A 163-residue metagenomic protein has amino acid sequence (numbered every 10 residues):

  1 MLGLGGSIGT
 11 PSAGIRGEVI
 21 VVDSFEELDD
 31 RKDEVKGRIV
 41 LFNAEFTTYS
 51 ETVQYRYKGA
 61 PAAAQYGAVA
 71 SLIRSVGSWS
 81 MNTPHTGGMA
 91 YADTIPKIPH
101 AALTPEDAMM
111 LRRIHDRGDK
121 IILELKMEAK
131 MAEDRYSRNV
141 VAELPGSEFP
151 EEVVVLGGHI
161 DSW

Functional and structural regions predicted by a protein language model:
M1-I39, E45-F46, E51: Noncatalytic luminal/extracellular "stalk/propeptide" segments of secretory-pathway proteins
M1-V19, D93-E143: A non-catalytic alpha/beta surface segment that caps or lines the substrate-entry region of metallo-dependent hydrolase
G3-G9, G14-G17, G37, G59 (+6 more regions): Residue-identity detector for glycine
L4, V22-F25, N43-F46, S75-V76 (+3 more regions): Fold-independent oxyanion-binding glycine-rich loops and adjacent beta-strand/coil segments at enzyme active sites
R31-E34, R38-Q54, A60, A70 (+2 more regions): Catalytic-core environment of secreted peptidases
V40-N43, A60, A64-I121, E148-P150: Loop-rich non-cytosolic ectodomains and luminal regions
